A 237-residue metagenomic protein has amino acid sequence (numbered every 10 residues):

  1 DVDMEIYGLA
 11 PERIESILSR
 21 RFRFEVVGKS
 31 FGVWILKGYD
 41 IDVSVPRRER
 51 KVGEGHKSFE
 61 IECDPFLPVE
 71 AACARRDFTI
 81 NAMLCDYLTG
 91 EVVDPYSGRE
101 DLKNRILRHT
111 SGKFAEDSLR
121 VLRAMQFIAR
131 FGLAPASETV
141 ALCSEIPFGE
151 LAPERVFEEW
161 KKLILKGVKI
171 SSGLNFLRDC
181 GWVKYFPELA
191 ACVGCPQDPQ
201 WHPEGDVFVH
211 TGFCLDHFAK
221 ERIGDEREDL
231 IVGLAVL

Functional and structural regions predicted by a protein language model:
D1-L237: Catalytic cores of the polymerase beta-like nucleotidyltransferase superfamily and closely associated nucleotide
